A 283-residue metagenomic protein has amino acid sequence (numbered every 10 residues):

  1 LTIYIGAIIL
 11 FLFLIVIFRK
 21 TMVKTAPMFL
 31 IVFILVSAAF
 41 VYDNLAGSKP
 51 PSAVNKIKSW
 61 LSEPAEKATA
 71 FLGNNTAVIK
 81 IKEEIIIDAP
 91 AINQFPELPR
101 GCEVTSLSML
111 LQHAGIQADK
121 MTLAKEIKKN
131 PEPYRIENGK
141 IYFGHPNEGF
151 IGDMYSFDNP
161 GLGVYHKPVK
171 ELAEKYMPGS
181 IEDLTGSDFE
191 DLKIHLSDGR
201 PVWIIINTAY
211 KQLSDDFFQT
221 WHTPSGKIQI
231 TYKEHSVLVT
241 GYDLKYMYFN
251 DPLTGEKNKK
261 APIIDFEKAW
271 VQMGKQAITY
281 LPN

Functional and structural regions predicted by a protein language model:
L1-L14: Membrane-embedded alpha-helical segments of integral membrane proteins
I15-R19, K24-K167, T208-Y210, D216-Q219 (+1 more regions): Active-site-adjacent structural segments surrounding the nucleophilic cysteine of cysteine proteases and isopeptidases
E84-I85, P201, S236, Y246: A residue-level signal for beta-strand positions that form part of recognition/binding surfaces within mature
S106, T185-D188, I206-Y210, G241-D243 (+1 more regions): A mature extracytoplasmic/lumenal domain signature
L107-D119, K128-E132, E174-P178, E182 (+3 more regions): Sec-exported extracytoplasmic/periplasmic mature domains
T122-E132, S180-I181, D265, K275-N283: Cysteine-dependent hydrolase recognition
G144-K233, Y280-P282: Predominantly the structural core of cysteine protease catalytic domains
Q219-T231, V237-N283: Noncatalytic regulatory segments and standalone regulatory/sensor domains
